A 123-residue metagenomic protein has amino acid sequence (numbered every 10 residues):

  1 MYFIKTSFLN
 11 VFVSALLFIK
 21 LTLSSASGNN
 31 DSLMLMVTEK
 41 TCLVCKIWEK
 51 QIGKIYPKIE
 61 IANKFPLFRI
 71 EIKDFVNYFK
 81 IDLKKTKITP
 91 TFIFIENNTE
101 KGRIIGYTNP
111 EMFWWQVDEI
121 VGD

Functional and structural regions predicted by a protein language model:
Y2-F12: Bacterial N-terminal signal peptides that target proteins for export
L21-S25: N-terminal signal peptide c-region/cleavage motif recognized by signal peptidases
L33, T38-V44, I88: Short pre-active-site segment immediately N-terminal to redox-active cysteine/selenocysteine motifs in thiol-based
V37, E60-N77: Thiol-based oxidoreductase modules, predominantly thioredoxin-like and allied folds used for disulfide exchange
K46-I61: Typically the conserved alpha-helix immediately C-terminal to a functionally engaged Cys/Sec in thioredoxin-like
Y78-K84: Short amphipathic alpha-helix with an adjacent loop that forms part of the alpha/beta core around
T89-G102: A short, hydrophobic beta-strand/beta-hairpin element that forms part of a small beta-sheet core
N109-D123: Thiol-/selenol-based redox modules, centered on thioredoxin-like and closely related oxidoreductase domains
